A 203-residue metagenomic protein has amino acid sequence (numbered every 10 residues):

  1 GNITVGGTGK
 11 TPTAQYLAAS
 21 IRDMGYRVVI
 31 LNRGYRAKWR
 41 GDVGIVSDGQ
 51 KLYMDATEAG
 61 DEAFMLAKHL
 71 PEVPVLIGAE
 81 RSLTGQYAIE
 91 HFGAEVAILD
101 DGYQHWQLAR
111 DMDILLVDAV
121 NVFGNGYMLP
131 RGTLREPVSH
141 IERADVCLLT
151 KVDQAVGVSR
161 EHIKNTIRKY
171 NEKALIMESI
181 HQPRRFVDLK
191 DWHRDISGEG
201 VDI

Functional and structural regions predicted by a protein language model:
G1-Q50, Q154, G200-D202: Walker A (P-loop) phosphate-binding motif
N2, G6, T13-I21, G85 (+3 more regions): Functionally constrained cores in energy, signaling, and assembly domains
I3-G9, V96-A97, A119, H193-E199: Short, charged low-complexity intrinsically disordered segments located at boundaries of structured domains
K10, N125, L189: Short acidic, gly/pro-rich beta-turn/loop elements at beta-sheet edges and active-site/ligand-binding grooves
Y35-E178, R185: Phosphate/Mg2+-binding loops and adjacent switch elements in nucleotide/diphosphate-handling enzyme cores
L175-I203: C-terminal-of-GTPase-core extension/linker across diverse P-loop GTPases
